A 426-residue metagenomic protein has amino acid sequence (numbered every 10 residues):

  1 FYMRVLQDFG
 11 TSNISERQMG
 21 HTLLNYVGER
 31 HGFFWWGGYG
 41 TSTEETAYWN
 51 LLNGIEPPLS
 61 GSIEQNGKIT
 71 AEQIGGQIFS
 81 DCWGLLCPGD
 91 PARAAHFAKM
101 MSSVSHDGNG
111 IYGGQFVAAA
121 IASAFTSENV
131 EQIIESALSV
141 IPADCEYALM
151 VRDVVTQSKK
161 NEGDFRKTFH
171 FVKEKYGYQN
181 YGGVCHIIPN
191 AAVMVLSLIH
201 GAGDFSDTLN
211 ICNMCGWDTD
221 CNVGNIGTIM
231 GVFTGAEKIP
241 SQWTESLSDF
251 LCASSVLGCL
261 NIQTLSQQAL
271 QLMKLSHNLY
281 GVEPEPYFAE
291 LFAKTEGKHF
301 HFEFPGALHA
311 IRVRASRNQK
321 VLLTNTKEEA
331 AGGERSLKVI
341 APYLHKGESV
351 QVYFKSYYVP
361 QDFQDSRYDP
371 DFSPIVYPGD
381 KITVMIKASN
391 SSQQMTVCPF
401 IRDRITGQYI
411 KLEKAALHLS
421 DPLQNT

Functional and structural regions predicted by a protein language model:
F1-L417, T426: Structured, active/binding-site neighborhoods that engage oxygen-rich ligands
P422-L423: Low-complexity, Gly/Pro
